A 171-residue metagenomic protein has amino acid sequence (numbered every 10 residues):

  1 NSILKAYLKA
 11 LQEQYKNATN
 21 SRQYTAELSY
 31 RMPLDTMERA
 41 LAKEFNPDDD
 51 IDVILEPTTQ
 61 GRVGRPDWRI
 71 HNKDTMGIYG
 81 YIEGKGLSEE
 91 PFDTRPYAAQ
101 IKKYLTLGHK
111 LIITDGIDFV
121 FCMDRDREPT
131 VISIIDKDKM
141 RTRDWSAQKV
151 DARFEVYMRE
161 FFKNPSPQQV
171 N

Functional and structural regions predicted by a protein language model:
N1-T19, K73-I78, K85-K102, T106-L107 (+1 more regions): Short, basic/polar, glycine-containing "phosphate-handling" surface segments that engage DNA
L8-L55: Acidic-basic catalytic patches of nuclease active cores, encompassing PD-(D/E)XK and other metal-cofactor nuclease
T25, S29, P33, V63-R65 (+2 more regions): Generic alpha-helix structural propensity
A26, M37, I51, P66 (+2 more regions): Intrinsic disorder/low-complexity signal
T36-A40, T59, L107, E128-P129: Short alpha-helical interface elements
A40, W68-I70, F121: Intrinsically disordered, low-complexity boundary segments flanking structured domains
N46-T75: Active-site metal-binding core of divalent-cation-utilizing nuclease and nuclease-like domains
V63-P66, I82, D118: Compositionally biased, intrinsically disordered low-complexity regions
